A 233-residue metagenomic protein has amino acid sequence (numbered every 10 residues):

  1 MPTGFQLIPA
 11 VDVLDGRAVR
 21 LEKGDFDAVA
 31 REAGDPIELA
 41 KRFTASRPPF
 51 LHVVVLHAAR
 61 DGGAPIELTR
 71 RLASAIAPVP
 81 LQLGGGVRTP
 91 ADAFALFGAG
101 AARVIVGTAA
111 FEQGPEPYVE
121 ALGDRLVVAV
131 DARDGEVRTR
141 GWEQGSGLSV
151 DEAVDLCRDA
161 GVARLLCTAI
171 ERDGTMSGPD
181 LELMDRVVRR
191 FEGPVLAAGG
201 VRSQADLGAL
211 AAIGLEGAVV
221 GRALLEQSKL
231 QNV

Functional and structural regions predicted by a protein language model:
P2, L14-A28, A91-F94, A101-D173: Conserved anion-binding
Q6-A10, P49-H52, P78-Q82, A102-I105 (+5 more regions): Structural preference for beta-strand elements that scaffold enzyme active sites
D12, F43, L51, L96 (+6 more regions): Conserved, mostly hydrophobic/aromatic
G24-T44: Short catalytic helix/loop segments, enriched in acidic residues and glycine and frequently bearing histidine
P49-L68, T108, L166-M176: Glycine-rich, proline-tolerant flexible connector loops at the mouths of alpha/beta enzymes
G63-R71, E143-E152, S177-R186: Charged helix-capping and loop-helix junction motifs
E67, S74-V104, P115, E182-A218: Catalytic cores of alpha/beta
Q113-A121, L126, L207-V233: C-terminal helical cap(s) of enzyme catalytic domains, especially alpha/beta-barrels
